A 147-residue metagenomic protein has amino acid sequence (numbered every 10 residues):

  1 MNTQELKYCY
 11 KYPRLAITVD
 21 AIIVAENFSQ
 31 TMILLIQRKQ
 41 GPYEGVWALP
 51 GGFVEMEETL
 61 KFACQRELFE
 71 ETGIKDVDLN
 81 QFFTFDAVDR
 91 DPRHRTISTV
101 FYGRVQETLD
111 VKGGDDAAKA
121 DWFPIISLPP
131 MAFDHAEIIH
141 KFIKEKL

Functional and structural regions predicted by a protein language model:
M1-D20: Acidic, metal-coordinating catalytic segment for phosphate/diphosphate chemistry, firing primarily on the Nudix
I17-V19, T31, I97-T99, A118: Change "...and in nucleic-acid phosphodiester-cleaving endonucleases..." to "...and in nucleic-acid processing enzymes
A21, Q81, F101-G103: A structural signal for short, well-ordered beta-strand segments
Q30-I74, D86: Conserved Nudix-box catalytic region and its N-terminal flanking loop in Nudix hydrolases and closely related
K75-F83: A short coil-to-beta-strand element that immediately follows conserved catalytic motifs
A87-D110, F142: Active-site-adjacent beta-strand/loop module that shapes the phosphate/pyrophosphate-binding cleft
Y102, V111-E145: NUDIX/MutT-family hydrolases
